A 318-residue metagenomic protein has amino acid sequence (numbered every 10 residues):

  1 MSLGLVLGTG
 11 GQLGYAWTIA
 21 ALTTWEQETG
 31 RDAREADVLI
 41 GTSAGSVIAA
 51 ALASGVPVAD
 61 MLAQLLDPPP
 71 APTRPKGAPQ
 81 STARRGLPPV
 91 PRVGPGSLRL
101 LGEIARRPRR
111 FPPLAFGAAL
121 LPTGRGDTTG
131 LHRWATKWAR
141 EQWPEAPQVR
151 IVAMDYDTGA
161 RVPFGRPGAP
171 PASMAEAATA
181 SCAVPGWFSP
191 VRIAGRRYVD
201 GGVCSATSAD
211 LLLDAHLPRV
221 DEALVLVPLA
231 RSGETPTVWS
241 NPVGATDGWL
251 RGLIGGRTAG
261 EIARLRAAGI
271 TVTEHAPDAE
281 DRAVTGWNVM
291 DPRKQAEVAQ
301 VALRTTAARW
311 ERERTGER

Functional and structural regions predicted by a protein language model:
M1-T42, A50-R318: Patatin-like phospholipase
